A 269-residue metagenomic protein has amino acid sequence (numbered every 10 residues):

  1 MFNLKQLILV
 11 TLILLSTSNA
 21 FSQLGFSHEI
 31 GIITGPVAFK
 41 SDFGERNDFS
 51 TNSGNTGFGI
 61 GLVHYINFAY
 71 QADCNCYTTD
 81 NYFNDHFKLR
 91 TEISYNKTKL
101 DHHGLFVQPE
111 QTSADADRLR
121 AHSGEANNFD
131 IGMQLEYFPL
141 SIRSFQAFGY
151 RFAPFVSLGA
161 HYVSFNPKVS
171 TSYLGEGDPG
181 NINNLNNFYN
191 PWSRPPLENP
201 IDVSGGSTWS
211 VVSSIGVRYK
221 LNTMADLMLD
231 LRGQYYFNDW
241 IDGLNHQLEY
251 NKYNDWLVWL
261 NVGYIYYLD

Functional and structural regions predicted by a protein language model:
S22-D73, D269: Short glycine/proline- and aromatic-enriched beta-strand/turn motifs that initiate or cap beta-hairpins
S22-F26, N67-H86, E125, S141-F152 (+2 more regions): Short loop/turn motifs that connect adjacent beta-strands in outer-membrane beta-barrel proteins
G25, F39-E45, S50, T208 (+1 more regions): Predominantly the C-terminal beta-signal and adjacent terminal strand-loop region of outer-membrane beta-barrel
F26, N52-F58, D85, N127-I131 (+3 more regions): Residues that define the transmembrane beta-barrel architecture of outer-membrane proteins
I32, P36, I60-I66, M133-Y137 (+4 more regions): Residues on the lipid-exposed face of transmembrane beta-strands in outer-membrane beta-barrel proteins
T34-K40, I93-K99, P139-S141, A160-N166 (+2 more regions): Transmembrane beta-strands of outer-membrane beta-barrel pores
E45-T51, T98-F129, F165-T208, W240-D255: Extracellular/periplasm-exposed beta-strand and loop segments of Gram-negative cell-envelope proteins, dominated by
F49-A121, N222-M224: Glycine- and aromatic-enriched membrane insertion/assembly motifs of diderm outer-membrane and organelle channel
